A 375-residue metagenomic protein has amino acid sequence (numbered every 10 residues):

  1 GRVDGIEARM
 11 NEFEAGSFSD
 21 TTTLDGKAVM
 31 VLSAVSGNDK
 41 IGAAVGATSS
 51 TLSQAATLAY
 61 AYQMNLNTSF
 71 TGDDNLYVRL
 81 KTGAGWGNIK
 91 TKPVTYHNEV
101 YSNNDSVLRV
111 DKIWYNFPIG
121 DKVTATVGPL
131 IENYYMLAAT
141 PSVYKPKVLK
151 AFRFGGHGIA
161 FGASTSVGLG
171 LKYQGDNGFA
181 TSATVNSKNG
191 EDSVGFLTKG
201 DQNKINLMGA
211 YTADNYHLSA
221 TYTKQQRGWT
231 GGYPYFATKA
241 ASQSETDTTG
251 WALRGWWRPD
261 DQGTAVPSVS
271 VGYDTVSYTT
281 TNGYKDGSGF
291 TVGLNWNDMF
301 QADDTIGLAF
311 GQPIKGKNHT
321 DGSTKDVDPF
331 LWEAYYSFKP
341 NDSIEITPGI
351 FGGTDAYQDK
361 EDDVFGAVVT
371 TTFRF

Functional and structural regions predicted by a protein language model:
G1-A125, F152-V185, G190-E191, K199-Q202 (+6 more regions): Beta-barrel outer-membrane channel/assembly domains of diderm bacteria
W86-N88, L130-K145, I306-K317: Surface-exposed extracellular loop regions of Gram-negative outer-membrane beta-barrel proteins, predominantly
K145-K147, G322: Short, charged low-complexity intrinsically disordered segments located at boundaries of structured domains
T238-A240, R254: Active-site-adjacent structural elements in folded domains
Q243: Active-site pocket-shaping loop/turn-to-helix segments
